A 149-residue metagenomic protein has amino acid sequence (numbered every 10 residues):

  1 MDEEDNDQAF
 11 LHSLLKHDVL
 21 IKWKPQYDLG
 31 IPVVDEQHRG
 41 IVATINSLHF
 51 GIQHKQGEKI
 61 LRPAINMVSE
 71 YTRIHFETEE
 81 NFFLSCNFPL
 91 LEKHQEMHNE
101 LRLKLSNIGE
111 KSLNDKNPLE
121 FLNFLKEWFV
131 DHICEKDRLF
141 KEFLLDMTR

Functional and structural regions predicted by a protein language model:
D2-R149: Small-residue-biased structural context
